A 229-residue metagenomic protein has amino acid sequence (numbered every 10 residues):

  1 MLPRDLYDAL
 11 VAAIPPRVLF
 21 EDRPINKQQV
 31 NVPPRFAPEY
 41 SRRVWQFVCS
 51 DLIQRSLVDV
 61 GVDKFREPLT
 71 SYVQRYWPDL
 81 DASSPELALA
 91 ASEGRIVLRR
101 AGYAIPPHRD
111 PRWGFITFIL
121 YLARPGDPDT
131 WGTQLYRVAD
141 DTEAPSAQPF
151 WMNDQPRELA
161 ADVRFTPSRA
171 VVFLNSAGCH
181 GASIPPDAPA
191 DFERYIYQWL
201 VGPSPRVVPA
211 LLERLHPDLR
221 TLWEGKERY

Functional and structural regions predicted by a protein language model:
M1-V73: Non-heme Fe(II)/2-oxoglutarate
L2, A82, A88-A90, R214-L215 (+1 more regions): A mid-sequence interfacial segment
P33-P34, D191, Y195, R220: Short amphipathic alpha-helical patches
V62, T70-L211: Catalytic core of non-heme Fe(II) oxygenases with the double-stranded beta-helix
D140-A147, L215-Y229: Short, cationic low-complexity segments
